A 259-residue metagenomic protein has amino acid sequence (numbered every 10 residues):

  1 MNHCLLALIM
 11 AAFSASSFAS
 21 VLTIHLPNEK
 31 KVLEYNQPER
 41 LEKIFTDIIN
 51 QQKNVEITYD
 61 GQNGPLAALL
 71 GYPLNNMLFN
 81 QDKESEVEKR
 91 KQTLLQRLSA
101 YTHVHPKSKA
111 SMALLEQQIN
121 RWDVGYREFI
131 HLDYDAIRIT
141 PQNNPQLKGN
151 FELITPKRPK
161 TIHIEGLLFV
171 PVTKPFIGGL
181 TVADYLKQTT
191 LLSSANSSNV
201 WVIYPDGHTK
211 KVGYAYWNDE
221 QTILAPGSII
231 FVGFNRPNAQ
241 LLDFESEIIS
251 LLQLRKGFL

Functional and structural regions predicted by a protein language model:
M1-A11: Sec-dependent signal peptide recognition, specifically the positively charged N-region followed immediately by
A12-S17: N-terminal signal peptide c-region/cleavage motif recognized by signal peptidases
F18-L259: Ser/Thr/Pro/Gly-biased, low-complexity, turn-/loop-rich segments that often occur immediately after N-terminal
